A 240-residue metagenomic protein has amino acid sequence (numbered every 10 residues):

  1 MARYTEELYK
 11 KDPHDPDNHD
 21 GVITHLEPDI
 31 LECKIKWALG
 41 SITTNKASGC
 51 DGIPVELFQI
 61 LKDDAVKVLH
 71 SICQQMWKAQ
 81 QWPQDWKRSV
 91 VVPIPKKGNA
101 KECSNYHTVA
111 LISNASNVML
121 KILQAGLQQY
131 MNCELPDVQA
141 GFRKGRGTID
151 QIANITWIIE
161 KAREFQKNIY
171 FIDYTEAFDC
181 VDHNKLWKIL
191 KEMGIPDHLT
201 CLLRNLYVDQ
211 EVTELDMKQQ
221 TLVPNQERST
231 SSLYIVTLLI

Functional and structural regions predicted by a protein language model:
M1-S104, A110, N114-V118, L135: Surface-exposed loop/turn segments and immediately adjacent short secondary-structure elements within folded domains
I23, I53-L61, Q139-R146, F171-F178: Conserved short loop/turn motifs at secondary-structure junctions
E32-G40, V68-M76, K121-G126, Q151-R163 (+2 more regions): Inter-domain linker/hinge segments that demarcate the starts of reverse transcriptase and RNase H-type modules
N45-I53, K101-L111, I149-K188: Conserved catalytic palm subdomain of right-hand nucleotidyl-transferase polymerases, strongest for RNA-directed enzymes
K87-E102, Q129-M131, E211-L222: Active-site-adjacent bridging/hinge elements
S104-L135, T175-F178, N225-I240: Conserved pre-motif C helix in the palm subdomain of viral-like polymerases
Y174-I240: Conserved polymerase palm-domain catalytic core
